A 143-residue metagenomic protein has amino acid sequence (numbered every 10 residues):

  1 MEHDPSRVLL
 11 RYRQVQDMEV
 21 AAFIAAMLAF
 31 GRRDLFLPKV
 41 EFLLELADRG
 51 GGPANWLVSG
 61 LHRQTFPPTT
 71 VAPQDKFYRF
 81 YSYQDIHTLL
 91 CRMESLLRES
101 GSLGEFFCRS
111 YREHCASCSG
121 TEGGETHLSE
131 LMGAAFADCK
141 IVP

Functional and structural regions predicted by a protein language model:
M1-P143: HhH-family (HhH-GPD) DNA N-glycosylase catalytic core used in base-excision repair
